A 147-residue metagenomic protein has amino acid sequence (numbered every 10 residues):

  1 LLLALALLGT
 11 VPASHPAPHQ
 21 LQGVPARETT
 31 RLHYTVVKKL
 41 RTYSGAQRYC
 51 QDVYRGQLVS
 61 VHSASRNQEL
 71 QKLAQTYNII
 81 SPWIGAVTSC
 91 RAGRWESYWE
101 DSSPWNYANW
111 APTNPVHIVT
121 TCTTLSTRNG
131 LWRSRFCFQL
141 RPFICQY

Functional and structural regions predicted by a protein language model:
L3-R55: Extracellular disulfide-stabilized recognition modules
L8, S65, T88-R91, R128: Acidic glycine-/aspartate-rich tracts in secreted/extracellular proteins
A26-T29, Q75-N78, S89-C90, T113-I118 (+1 more regions): Extracellular/periplasmic catalytic domains that process cell-envelope and extracellular macromolecules
Y43-Q75, S81-I84: Conserved hydrophobic ligand-interaction patch in extracellular adhesion modules
S81-T120: Surface-exposed ligand-recognition segments of extracellular binding domains, strongest in the long/variable loop
C137-Y147: Short, structured beta-strand segments at or near domain termini in extracellular proteins/domains
